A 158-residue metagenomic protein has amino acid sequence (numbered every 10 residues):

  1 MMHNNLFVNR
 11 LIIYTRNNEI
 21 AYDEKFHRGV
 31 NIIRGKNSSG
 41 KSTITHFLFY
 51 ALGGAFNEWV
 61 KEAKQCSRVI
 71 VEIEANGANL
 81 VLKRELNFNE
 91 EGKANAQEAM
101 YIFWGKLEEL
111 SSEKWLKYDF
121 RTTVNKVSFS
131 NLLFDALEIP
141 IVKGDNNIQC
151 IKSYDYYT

Functional and structural regions predicted by a protein language model:
M1-L82, N87-E90: Extreme N-terminal "head/tail" segments of very large remodeling/mechanoenzyme assemblies
F88-Y157: Glycine-rich phosphate-binding loops of NTPases
